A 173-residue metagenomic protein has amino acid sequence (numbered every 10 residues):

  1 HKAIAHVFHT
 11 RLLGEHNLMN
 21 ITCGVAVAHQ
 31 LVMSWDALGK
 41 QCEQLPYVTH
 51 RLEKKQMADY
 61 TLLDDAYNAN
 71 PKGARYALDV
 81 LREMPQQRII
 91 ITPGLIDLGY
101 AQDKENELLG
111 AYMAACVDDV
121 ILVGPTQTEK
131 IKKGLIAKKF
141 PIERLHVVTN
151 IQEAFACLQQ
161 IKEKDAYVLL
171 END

Functional and structural regions predicted by a protein language model:
H1-V7, V48-T49: Extended acidic/charged loop-beta regions that coordinate divalent cations and stabilize anionic phosphate/carboxylate
R11-D173: ATP-dependent carboxylate-amine ligase
